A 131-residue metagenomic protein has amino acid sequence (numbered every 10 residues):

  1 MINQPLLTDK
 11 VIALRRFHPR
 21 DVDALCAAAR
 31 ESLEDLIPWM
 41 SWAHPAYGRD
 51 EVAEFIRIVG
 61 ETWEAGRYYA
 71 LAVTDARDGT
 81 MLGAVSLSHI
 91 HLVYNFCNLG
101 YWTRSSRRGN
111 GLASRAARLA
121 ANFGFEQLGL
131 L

Functional and structural regions predicted by a protein language model:
M1-S106: GNAT-family acyltransferases
L33, I56, A120-L128: Generic helix-packing signal
Y101-T103, G109-E126: Conserved acetyl-CoA-binding loop-helix of GNAT-fold acetyltransferases
L131: Short acidic/polar active-site loop segments enriched in Thr and Asp
